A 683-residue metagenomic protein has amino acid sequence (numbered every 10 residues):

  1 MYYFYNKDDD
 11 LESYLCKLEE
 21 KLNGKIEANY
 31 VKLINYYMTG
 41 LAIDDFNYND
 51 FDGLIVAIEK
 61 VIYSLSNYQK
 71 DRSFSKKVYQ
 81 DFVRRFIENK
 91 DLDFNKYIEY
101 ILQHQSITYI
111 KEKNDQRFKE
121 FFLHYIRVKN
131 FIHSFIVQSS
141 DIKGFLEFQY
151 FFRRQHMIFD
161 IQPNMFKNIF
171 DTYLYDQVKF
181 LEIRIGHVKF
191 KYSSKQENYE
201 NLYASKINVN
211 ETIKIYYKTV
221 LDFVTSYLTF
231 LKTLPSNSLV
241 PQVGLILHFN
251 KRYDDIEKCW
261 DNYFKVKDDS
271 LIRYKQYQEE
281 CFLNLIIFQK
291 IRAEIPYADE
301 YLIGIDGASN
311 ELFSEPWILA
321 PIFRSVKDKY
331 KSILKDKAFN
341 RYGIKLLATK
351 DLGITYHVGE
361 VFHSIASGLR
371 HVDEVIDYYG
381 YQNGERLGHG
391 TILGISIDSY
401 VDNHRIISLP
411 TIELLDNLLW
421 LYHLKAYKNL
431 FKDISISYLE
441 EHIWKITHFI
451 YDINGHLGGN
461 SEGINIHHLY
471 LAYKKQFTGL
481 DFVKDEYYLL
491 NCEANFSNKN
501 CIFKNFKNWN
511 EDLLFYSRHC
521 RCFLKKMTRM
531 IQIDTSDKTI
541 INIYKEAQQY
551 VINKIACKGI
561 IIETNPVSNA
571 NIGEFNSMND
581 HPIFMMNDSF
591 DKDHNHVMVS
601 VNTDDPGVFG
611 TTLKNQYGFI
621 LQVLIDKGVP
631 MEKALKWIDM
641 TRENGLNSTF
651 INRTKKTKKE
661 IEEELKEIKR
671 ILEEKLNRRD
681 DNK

Functional and structural regions predicted by a protein language model:
M1-K683: Metal-cofactor-binding active-site regions of metalloenzymes
